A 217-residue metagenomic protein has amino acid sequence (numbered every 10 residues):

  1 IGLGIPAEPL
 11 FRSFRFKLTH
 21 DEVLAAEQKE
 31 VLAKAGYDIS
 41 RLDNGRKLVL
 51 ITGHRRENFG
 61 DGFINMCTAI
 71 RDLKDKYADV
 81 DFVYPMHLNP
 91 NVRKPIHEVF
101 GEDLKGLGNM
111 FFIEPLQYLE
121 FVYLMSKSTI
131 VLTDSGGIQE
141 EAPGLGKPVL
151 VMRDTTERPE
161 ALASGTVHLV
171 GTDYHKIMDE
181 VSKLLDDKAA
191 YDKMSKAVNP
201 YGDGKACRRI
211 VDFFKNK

Functional and structural regions predicted by a protein language model:
I1-P9: Single conserved hydrophobic/aromatic residue that forms the stacking wall/gate of nucleotide- or nucleobase-binding
E8, L18, G53, E180 (+1 more regions): Amphipathic alpha-helical segments at domain termini/boundaries
T19-K127: Donor-nucleotide binding loops and adjacent catalytic segments primarily of GT-B fold Leloir glycosyltransferases
V23-K29, H168-K217: Leloir-type glycosyltransferase catalytic cores
V83, F111-I113, I130-L132, L150 (+1 more regions): Hydrophobic/aromatic beta-strand patches that form the interior of the parallel beta-sheet core in alpha/beta enzyme
P115-Q117, D154-E157, D173-Y174: Short, acidic/turn-prone active-site loops that include or flank metal/cofactor- and phosphate-binding residues
V122-L162: A donor-sugar binding/catalytic signature common to diverse glycosyltransferases and related nucleotide-sugar
